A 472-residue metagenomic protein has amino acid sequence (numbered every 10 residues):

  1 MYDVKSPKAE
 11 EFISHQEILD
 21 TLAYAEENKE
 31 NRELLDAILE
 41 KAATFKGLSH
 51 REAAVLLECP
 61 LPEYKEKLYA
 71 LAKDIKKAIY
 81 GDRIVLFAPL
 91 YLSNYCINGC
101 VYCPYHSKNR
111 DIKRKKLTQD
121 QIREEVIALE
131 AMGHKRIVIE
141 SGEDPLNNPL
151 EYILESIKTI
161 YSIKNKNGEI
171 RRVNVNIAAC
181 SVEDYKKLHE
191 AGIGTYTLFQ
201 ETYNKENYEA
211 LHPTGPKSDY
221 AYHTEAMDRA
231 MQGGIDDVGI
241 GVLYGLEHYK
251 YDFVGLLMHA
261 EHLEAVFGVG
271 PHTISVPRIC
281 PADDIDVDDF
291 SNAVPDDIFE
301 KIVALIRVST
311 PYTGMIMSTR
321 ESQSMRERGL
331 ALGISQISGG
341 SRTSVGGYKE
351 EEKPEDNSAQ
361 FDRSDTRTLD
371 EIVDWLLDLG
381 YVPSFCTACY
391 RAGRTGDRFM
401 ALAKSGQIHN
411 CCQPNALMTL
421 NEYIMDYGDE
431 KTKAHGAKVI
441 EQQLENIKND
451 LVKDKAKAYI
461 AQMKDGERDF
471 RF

Functional and structural regions predicted by a protein language model:
M1-A37, E327-L332, S341-F472: Radical SAM enzyme core and accessory elements
E40, T44-I84: An N-cap/entry alpha-helix motif that binds or orients negatively charged groups
Y80-G81, V85-Q121: Canonical Radical SAM [4Fe-4S] cluster-binding loop centered on the CxxxCxxC motif and its immediate flanking residues
A88, V126, L154-Y161, Y185 (+5 more regions): Generic structural signal for well-ordered alpha-helices, preferentially at hydrophobic/aromatic core positions
S107-E124, A128-A230, D236-L246, G268-S275 (+1 more regions): Core AdoMet radical
S141, T195, A221-I285, P295-S324 (+3 more regions): Conserved C-terminal portion of the radical SAM core fold that forms the substrate/S-adenosylmethionine-binding
L211-K217, D288-N292, S358: Short glycine-enriched, charge-decorated loop/helix-capping segments at active-site entrances that position
